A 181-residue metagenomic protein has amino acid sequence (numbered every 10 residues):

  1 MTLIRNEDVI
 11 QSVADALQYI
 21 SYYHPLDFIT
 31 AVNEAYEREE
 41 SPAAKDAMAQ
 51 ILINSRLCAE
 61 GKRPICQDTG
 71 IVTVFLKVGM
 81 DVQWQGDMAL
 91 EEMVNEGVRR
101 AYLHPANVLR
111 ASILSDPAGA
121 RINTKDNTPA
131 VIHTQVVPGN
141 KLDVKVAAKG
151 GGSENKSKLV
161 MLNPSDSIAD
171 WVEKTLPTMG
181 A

Functional and structural regions predicted by a protein language model:
M1-A181: Non-transmembrane, aqueous-exposed alpha-helical and coiled segments at domain scale
